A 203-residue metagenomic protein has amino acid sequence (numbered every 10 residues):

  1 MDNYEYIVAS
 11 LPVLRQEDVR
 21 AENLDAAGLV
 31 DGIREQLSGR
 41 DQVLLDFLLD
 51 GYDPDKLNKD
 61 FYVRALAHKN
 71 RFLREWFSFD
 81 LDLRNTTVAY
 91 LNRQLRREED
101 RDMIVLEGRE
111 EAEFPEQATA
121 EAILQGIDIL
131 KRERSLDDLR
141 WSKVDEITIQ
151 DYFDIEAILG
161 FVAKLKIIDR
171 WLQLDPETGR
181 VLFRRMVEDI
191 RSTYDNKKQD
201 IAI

Functional and structural regions predicted by a protein language model:
M1-I203: Extended alpha-helical surfaces
